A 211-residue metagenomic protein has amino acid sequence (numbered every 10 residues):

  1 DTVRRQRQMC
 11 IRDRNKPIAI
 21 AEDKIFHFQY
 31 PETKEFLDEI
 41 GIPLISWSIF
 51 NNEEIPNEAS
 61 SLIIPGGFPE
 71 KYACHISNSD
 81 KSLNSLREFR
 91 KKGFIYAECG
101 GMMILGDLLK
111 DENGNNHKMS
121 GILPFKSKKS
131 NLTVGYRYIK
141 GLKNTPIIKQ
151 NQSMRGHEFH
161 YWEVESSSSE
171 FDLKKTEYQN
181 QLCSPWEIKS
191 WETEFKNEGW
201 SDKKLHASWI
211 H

Functional and structural regions predicted by a protein language model:
D1-I11: Single conserved hydrophobic/aromatic residue that forms the stacking wall/gate of nucleotide- or nucleobase-binding
N15-P17, M119: Residues that mark the start of a beta-strand
P17-A21, I25-S79, L83-E88: Phosphate-binding active sites in nucleotide-utilizing proteins
A19-I20, S46, I63, A97 (+2 more regions): Structured core elements
F26-I40, L44, N131-I210: C-terminal and late-domain segments of enzyme folds
N52-I55, K129, V164: A short acidic, often aromatic-flanked loop/helix-cap motif at beta-alpha or helix-coil junctions that lines enzyme
L62, E98, S120, F159 (+1 more regions): Hydrophobic, well-ordered secondary-structure elements that form the walls of internal hydrophobic environments
F68-P146: Cysteine-nucleophile active-site neighborhood
